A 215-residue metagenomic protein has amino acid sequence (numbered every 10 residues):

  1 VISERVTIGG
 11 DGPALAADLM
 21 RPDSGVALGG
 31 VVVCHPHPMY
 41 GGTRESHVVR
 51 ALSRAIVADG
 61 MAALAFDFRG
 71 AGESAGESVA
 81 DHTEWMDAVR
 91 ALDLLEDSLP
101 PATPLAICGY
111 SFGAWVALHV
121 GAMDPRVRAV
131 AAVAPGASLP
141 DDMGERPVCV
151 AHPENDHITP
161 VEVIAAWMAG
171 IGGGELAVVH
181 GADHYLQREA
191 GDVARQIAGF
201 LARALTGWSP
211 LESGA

Functional and structural regions predicted by a protein language model:
I8, A14-S98: Serine-hydrolase catalytic machinery in alpha/beta-hydrolase-like enzymes
G76, A182-A194: Catalytic histidine-centered segment of alpha/beta-hydrolase-like enzymes
M86-R146: Primarily recognizes the serine-hydrolase "nucleophile elbow" in alpha/beta-hydrolase and SGNH/GDSL folds
G144-E145, V150-H152, D156: Short beta-strand/loop motif that positions the catalytic acidic residue of the alpha/beta-hydrolase fold
R146, T159-A169: Short alpha-helix in the alpha/beta-hydrolase fold that links the catalytic acid
E154-T159, H184-Y185: Acidic catalytic loop of the alpha/beta-hydrolase fold
A169-Y185: Catalytic histidine neighborhood in serine/cysteine hydrolases with alpha/beta-hydrolase-type architecture
A190-A215: Catalytic active-site module of serine/aspartate enzymes centered on a nucleophile-bearing elbow/loop
